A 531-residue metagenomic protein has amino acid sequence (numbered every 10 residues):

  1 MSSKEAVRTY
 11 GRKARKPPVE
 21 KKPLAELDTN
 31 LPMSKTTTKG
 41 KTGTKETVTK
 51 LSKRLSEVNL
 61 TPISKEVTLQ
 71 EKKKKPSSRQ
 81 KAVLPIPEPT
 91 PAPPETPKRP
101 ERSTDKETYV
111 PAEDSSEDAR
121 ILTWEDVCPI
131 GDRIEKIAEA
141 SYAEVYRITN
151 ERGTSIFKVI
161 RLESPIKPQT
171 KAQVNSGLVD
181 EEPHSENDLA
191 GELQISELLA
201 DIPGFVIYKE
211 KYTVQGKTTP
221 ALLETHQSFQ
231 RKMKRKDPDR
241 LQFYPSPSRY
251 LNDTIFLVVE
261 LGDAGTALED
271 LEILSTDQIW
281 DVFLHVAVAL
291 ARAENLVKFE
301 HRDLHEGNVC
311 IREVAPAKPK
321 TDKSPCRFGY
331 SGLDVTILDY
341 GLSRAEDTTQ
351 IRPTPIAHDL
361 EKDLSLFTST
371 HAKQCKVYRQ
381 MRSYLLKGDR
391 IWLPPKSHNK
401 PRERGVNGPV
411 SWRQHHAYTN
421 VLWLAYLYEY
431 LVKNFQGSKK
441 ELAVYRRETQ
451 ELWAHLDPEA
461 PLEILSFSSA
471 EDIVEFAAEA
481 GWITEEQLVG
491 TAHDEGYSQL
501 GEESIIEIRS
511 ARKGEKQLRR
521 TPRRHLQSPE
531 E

Functional and structural regions predicted by a protein language model:
M1-E117, N399-V406, Y497-E531: Ser/Thr-rich, low-complexity intrinsically disordered regulatory regions
E5-T9, T368-E531: Helical subdomain adjoining the active site within ATP-dependent kinase catalytic cores
Y109-R161: ATP-binding glycine-rich phosphate-binding loop
E144-L222, Q227-F229: ATP-binding glycine-rich loop module of kinase domains
I148-E151, K158-L162, K211-V214, G262-A264 (+4 more regions): Structured beta-strand/turn binding interfaces of compact recognition modules in eukaryotic regulators
V206-Q278, T349: Conserved structural core of kinase catalytic domains
L274-H301, E306, A315: Conserved kinase catalytic-core helix
H305-D389: Catalytic activation segment of kinase domains across protein kinase-like and atypical kinase folds
